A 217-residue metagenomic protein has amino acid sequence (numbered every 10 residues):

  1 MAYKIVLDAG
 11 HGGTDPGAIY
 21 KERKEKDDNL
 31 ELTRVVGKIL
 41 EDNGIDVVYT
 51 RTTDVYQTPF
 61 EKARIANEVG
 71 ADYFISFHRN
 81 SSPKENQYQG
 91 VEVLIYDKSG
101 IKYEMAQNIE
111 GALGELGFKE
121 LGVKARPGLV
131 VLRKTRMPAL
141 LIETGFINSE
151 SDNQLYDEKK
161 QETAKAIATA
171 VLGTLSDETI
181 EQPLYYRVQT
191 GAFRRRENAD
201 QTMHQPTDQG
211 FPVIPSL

Functional and structural regions predicted by a protein language model:
A2-K4, R23-E181, D200: Active-site-proximal helix/loop segments of hydrolytic enzymes
Y3-E22: Short glycine-rich His-centered loop
A9, R51-T52, I95, T190-A192: Short glycine-centered, acidic/aromatic-flanked micro-motifs in structured strand/loop junctions that mark active-site
G12, N80, F193: Active-site beta-loop-alpha junctions enriched in small/polar residues
A18, V55, V188: Generic anion/oxyanion-binding catalytic loop in active/binding sites
I180-L217: Solvent-exposed beta-strand motifs enriched in subsets of small alpha/beta binding domains, especially certain
